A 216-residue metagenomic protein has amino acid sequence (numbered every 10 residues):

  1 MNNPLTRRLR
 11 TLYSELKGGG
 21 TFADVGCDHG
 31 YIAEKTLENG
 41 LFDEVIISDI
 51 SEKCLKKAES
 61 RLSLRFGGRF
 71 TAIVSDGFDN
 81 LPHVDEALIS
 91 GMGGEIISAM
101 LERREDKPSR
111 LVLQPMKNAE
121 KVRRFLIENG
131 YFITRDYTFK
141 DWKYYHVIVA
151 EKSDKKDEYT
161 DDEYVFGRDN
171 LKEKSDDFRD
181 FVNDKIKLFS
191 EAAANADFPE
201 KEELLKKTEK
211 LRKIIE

Functional and structural regions predicted by a protein language model:
N3-G19: Conserved alpha-helix/loop element of class I SAM-dependent methyltransferases that forms part of the SAM/SAH-binding
G19-D28: Conserved class I S-adenosyl-L-methionine
G30, E34: Glycine-rich SAM-binding Motif I of class I
D43-S48: Short beta-strand element of Class I
S51-E52: Conserved SAM/SAH-binding beta-strand->alpha-helix loop
K56-P82: S-adenosyl-L-methionine
R103-V149: C-terminal substrate-binding/active-site "lid" region of AdoMet-derived donor-dependent transferases
D154-E216: An accessory alpha-helical subdomain
